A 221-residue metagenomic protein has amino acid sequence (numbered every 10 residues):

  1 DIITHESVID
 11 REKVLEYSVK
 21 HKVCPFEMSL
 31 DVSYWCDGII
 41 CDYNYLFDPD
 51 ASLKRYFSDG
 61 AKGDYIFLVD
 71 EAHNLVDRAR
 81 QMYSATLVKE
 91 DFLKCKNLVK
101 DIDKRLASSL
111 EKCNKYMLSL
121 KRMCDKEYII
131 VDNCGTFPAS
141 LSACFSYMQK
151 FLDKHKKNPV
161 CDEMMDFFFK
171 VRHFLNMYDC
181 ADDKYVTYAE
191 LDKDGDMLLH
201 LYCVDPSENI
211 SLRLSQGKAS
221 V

Functional and structural regions predicted by a protein language model:
D1-H21, V32-D37, D50-F67, E71-V221: Conserved coupling segment at the C-terminus of the helicase ATP-binding
C24: Short cysteine clusters
M28: Short acidic active-site motifs
N44-Y45, H73: Catalytic acidic motif of RecA-like/P-loop NTPases
